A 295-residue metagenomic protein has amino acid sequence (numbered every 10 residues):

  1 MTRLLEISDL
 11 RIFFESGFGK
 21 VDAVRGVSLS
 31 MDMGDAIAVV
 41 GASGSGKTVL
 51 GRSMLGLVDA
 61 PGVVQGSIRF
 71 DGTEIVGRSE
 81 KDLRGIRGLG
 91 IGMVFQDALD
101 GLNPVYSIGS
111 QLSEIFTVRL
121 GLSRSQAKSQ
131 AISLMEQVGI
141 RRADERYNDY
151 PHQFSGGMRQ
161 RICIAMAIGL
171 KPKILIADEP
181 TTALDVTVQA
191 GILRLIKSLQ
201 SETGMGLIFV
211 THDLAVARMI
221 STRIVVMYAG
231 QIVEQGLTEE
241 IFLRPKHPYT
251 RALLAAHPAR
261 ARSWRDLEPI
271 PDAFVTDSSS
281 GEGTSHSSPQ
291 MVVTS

Functional and structural regions predicted by a protein language model:
M1-L4, F13-G26, L57-V63, S79-D82 (+2 more regions): A short, flexible loop at the N-terminus of ABC-type nucleotide-binding domains that lies
R3, K20, R141-E145, L237-S295: Short catalytic/signature loops enriched in Gly
V63-E74: Conserved ABC transporter NBD signature motif
G169-K173: A short, proline-enriched helix->beta-strand linker immediately N-terminal to the Walker B motif in ABC-type P-loop
A217-M219: A short, surface-exposed alpha-helical micro-motif characterized by mixed small hydrophobic and charged/polar residues
R223, Q235: Short, glycine/charged-rich "phosphate-handling" switch motifs in NTP-dependent and phosphotransfer domains
